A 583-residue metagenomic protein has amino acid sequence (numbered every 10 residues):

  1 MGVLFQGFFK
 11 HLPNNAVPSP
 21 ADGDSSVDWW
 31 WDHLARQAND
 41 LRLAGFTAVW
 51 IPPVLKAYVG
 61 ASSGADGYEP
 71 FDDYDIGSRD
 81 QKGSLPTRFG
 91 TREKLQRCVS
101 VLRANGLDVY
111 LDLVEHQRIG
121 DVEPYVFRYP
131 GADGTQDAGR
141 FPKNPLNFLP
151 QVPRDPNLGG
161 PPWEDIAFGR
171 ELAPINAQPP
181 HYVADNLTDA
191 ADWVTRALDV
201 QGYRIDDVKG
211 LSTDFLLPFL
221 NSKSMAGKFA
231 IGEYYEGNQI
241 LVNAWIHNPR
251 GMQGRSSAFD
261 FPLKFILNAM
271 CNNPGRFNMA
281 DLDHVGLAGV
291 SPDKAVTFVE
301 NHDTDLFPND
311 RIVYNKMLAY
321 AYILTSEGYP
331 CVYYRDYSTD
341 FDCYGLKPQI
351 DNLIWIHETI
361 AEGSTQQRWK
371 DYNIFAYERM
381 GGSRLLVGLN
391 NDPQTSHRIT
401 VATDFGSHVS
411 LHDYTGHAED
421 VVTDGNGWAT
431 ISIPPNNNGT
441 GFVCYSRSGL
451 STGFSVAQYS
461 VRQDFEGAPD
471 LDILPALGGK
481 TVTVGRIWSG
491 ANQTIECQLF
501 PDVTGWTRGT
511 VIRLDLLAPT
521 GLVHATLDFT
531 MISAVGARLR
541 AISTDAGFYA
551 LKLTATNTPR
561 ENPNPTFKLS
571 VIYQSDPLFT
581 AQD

Functional and structural regions predicted by a protein language model:
M1-L172, K209-G232: Acidic/aromatic-lined carbohydrate-recognition and catalytic surfaces of CAZymes acting on diverse glycans
G2-F5, H33-R42, F46-T47, P53 (+3 more regions): Active-site-proximal helices and loops of the catalytic beta/alpha 8
P13-D28, S62-D66, R79-T87, P124-H181 (+9 more regions): Surface-exposed intrinsically disordered loops and tails
L55, G449, A555-P559: Surface-exposed loop/turn motifs at beta-strand-loop junctions within extracellular Ig-like and Fibronectin type III
V387, G439-F500: Non-catalytic C-terminal accessory domains or segments of carbohydrate-active enzymes
S410-H412, R513-L517, S570: Beta-strand signatures of extracellular beta-sandwich domains
I473-V535, I542-F548, L553-T556: Acidic, Ser/Thr/Pro-rich low-complexity intrinsically disordered segments
T510-I512, Y549, A555-L578: Edge beta-strands of jelly-roll/beta-sandwich modules across compartments, strongly enriched in secreted/luminal
